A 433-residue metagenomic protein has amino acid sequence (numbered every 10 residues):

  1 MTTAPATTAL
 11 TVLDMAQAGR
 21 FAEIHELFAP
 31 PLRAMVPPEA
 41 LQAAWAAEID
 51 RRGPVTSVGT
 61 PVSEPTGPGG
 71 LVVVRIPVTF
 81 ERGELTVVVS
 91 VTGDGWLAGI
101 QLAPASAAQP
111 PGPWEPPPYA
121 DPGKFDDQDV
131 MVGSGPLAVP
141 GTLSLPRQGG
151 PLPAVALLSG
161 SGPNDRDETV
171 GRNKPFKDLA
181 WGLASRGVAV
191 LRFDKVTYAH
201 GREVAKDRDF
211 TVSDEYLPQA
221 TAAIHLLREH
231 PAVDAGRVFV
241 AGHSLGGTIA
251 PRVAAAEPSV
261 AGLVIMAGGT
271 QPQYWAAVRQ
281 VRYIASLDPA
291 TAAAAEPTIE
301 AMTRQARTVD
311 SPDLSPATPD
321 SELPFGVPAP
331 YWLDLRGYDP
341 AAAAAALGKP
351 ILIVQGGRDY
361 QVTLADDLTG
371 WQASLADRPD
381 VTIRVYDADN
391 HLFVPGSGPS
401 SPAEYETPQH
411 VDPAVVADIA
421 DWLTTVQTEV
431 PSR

Functional and structural regions predicted by a protein language model:
T7, A22-G69: Short solvent-exposed beta->alpha transition segments
A108-G150: N-terminal cap/lid segment of alpha/beta-hydrolase-fold proteins
L157-E215, V394-Y405: Cap/lid segment of the alpha/beta-hydrolase catalytic domain
D209-H230: Alpha/beta-hydrolase active-site loop
G262-A346: Accessory cap/linker subdomain of secreted extracellular hydrolases
L347, I353-Q355: Short beta-strand/loop motif that positions the catalytic acidic residue of the alpha/beta-hydrolase fold
Y360-D366: Conserved alpha/beta-hydrolase "acid-adjacent" motif
D389-L392, S397-R433: Catalytic active-site module of serine/aspartate enzymes centered on a nucleophile-bearing elbow/loop
